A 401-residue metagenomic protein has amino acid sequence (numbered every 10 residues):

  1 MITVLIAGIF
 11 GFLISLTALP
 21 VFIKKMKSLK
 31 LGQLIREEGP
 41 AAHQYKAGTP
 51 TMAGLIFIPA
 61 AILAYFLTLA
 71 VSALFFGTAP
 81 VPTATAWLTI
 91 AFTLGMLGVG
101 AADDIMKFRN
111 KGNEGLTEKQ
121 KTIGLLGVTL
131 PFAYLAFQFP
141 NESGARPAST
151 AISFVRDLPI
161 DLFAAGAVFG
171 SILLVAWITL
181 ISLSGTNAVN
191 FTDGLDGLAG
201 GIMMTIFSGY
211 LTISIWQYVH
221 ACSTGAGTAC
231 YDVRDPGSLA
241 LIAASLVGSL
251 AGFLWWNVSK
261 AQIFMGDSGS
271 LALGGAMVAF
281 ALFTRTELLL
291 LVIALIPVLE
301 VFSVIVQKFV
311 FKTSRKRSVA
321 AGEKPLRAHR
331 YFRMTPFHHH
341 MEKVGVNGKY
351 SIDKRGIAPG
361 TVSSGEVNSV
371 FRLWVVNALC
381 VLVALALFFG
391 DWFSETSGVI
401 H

Functional and structural regions predicted by a protein language model:
M1-K27, F57-G98, T129-V155, S171-H401: Alpha-helical transmembrane segments
F22-Q44: Juxtamembrane linker/hinge segments adjacent to transmembrane helices in membrane proteins
E37-T49, N113-G124: Juxtamembrane helix-capping/reentrant segments at transmembrane boundaries
T49-P50, S214: Short low-complexity, flexible loop/linker segments enriched in glycine and/or proline with clustered acidic
G77-I90, R109-G124: Membrane-interfacial loop-to-helix junctions in multi-pass inner-membrane proteins
G100-A102: Conserved ATP-binding subdomain of kinase catalytic cores across diverse folds
K107-T117, F154-L162: Membrane interface segments of multi-pass transport proteins and intramembrane proteases
